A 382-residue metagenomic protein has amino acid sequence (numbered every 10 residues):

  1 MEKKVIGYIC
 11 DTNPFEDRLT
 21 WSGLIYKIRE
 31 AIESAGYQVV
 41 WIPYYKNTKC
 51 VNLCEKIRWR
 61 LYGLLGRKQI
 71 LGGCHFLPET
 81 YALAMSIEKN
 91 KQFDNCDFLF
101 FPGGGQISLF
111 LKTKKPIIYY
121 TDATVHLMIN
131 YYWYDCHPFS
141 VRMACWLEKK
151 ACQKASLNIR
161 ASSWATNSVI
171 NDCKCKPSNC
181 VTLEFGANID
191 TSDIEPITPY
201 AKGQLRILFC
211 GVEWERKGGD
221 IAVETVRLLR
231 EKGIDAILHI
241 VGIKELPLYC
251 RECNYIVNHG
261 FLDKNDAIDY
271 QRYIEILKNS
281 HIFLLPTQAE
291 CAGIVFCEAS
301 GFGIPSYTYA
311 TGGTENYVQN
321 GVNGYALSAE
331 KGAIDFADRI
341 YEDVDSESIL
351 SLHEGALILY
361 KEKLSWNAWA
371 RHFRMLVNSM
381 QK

Functional and structural regions predicted by a protein language model:
H137-N158: Membrane-proximal helix-turn-helix segments that form the acceptor-binding/catalytic region of lipid-linked
W164, G186: Carbohydrate-associated surface elements
E195-K217, A222-L228, L238-V241: Conserved donor-binding/catalytic core segment of Leloir-type glycosyltransferases
L246-Y270, I274-I276: Nucleotide-activated donor-binding/catalytic signature segment of Leloir-type glycosyltransferases, i.e., the conserved
Q288: Aromatic "clamp/platform" in nucleotide-sugar-dependent glycosyltransferases that forms part of the donor/acceptor
P305-T308, V318: Short hydrophobic beta-strand element within catalytic cores of glycosyltransferases and related nucleotide-activated
E315-Y341: Change "using UDP/GDP/dTDP sugars" to "using nucleotide sugars
S348-K363: A short, well-ordered alpha-helix in the C-terminal region of glycosyltransferases
